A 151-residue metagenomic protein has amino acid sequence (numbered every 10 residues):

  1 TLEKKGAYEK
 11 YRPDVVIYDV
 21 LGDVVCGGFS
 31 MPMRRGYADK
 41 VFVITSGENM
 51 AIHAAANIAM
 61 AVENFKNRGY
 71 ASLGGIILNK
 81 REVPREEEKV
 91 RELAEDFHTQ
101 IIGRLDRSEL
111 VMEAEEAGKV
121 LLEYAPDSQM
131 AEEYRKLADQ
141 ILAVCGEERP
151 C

Functional and structural regions predicted by a protein language model:
K4-K10, V15, V20-R104, E113: Conserved catalytic-core segment of NTP-binding enzymes
R107: Active-site donor-binding loop signature of nucleotide-sugar glycosyltransferases
L110: Conserved Rossmann-fold dehydrogenase catalytic segment
A117-S128: C-terminal boundary of histidine-terminating zinc-finger modules
A138-R149: Short, hydrophobic alpha-helical segments
